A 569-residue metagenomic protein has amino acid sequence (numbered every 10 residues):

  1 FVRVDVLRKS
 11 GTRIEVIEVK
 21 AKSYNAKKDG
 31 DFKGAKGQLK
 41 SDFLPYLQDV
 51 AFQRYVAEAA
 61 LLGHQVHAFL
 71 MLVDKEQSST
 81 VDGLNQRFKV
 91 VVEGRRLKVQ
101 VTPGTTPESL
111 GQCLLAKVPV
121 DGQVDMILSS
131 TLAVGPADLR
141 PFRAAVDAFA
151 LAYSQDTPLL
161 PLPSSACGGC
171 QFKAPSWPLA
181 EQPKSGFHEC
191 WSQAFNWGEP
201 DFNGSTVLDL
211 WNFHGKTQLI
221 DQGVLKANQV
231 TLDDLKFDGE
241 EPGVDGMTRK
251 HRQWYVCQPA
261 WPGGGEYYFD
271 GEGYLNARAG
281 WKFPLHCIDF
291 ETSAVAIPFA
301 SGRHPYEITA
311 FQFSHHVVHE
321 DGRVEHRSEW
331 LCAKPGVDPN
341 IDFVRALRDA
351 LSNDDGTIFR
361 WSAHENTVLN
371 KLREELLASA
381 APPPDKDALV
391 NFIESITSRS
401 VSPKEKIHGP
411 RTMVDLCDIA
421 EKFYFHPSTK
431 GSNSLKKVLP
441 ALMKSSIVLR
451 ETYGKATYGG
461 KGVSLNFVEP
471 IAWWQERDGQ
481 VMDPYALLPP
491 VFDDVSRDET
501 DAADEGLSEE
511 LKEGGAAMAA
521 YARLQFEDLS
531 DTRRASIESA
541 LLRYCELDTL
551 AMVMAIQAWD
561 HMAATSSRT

Functional and structural regions predicted by a protein language model:
F1-T569: DEDD superfamily 3′-5′ metal-dependent exonuclease/proofreading module
